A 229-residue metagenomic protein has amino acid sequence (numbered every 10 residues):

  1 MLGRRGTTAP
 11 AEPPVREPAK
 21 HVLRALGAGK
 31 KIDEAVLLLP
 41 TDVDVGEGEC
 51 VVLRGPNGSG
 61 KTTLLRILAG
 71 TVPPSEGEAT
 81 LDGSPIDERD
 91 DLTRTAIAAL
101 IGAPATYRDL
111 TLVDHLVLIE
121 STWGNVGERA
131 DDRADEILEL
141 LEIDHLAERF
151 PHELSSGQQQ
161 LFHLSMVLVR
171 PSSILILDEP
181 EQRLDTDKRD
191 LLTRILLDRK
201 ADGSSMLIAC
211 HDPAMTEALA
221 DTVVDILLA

Functional and structural regions predicted by a protein language model:
A69: Helix-to-loop junction immediately C-terminal to a conserved catalytic motif
G77-E88, T93: Conserved ABC transporter NBD signature motif
L110-T122: Q-loop/switch helix immediately C-terminal to the Walker
V117, R129-L146: Conserved ABC ATPase "signature" region
F150-L154: Conserved ABC ATPase signature
V167-L168: ABC ATPase C-loop
L175-E179: Catalytic Walker B motif of ABC-type/P-loop ATPase nucleotide-binding domains
A209-H211: H-loop/switch region of ABC-family ATPase nucleotide-binding domains
